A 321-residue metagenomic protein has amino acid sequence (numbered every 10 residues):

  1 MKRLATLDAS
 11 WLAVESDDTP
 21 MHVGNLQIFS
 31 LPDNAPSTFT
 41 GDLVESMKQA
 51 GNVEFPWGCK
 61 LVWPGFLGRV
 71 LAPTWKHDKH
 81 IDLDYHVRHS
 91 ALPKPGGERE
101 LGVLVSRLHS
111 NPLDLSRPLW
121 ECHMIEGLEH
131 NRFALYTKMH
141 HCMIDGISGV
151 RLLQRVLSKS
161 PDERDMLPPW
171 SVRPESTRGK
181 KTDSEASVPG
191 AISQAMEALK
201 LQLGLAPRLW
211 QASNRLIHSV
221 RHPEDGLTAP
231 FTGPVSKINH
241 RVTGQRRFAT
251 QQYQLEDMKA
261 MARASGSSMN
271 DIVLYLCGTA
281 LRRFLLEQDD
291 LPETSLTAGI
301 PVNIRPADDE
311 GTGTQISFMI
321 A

Functional and structural regions predicted by a protein language model:
M1-H22: Generic start-of-chain signal for non-secretory N-termini
M1-L7, L26-F39, V44-A321: Soluble acyl-CoA-dependent acyltransferase catalytic core bearing the H(X)4D motif
